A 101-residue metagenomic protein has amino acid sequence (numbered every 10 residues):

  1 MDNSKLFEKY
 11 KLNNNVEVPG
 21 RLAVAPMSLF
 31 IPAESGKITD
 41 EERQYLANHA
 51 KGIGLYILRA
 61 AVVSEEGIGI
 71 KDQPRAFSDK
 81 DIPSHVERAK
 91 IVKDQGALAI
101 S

Functional and structural regions predicted by a protein language model:
M1-I100: Flavin-dependent oxidoreductase catalytic cores
